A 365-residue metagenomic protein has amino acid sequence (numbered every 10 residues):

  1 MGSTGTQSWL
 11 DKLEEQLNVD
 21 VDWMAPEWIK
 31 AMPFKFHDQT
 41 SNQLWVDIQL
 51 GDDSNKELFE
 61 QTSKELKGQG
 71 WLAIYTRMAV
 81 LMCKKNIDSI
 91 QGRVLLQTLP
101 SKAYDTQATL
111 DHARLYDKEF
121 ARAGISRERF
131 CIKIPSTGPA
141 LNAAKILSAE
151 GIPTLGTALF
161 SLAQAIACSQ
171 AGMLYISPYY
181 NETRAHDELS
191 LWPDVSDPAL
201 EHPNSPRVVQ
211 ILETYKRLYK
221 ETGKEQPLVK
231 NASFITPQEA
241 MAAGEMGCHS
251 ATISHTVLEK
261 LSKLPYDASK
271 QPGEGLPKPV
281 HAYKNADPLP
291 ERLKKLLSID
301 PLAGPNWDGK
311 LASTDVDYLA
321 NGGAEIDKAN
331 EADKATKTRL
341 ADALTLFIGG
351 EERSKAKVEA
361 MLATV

Functional and structural regions predicted by a protein language model:
M1-P33: N-terminal amphipathic alpha-helix/helix-capping segment at the start of soluble metabolic enzymes
W9-D20, I125-C131, A143-G156, R217-N231: Short beta-strand/loop segments at the ligand-binding rim of alpha/beta enzyme cores
L17-W23, H37-S41, G92-T98, F130-I134 (+4 more regions): Hydrophobic faces of well-ordered beta-strands that scaffold small-molecule active sites in alpha/beta enzyme cores
F36, S41-A140: Active-site beta->alpha loop and helix N-cap motifs at the rims of alpha/beta catalytic domains
T76-I87, L110-D117, L141-A144, A165 (+4 more regions): Generic structural signal for well-ordered alpha-helices, preferentially at hydrophobic/aromatic core positions
V94, T98-Y180, L191-E201, P206-V209: Helix-rich catalytic cores of soluble enzyme domains
L155, F160-L302: Catalytic alpha/beta core domains of metabolic enzymes, predominantly
L296-V365: C-terminal extensions of enzymes
